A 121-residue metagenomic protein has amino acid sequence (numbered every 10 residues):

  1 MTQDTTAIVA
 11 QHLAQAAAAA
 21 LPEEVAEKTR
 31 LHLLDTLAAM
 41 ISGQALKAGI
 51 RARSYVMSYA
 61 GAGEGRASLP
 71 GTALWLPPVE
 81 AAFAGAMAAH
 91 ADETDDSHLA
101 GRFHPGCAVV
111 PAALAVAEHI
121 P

Functional and structural regions predicted by a protein language model:
M1-P121: N-terminal core-entry segment
